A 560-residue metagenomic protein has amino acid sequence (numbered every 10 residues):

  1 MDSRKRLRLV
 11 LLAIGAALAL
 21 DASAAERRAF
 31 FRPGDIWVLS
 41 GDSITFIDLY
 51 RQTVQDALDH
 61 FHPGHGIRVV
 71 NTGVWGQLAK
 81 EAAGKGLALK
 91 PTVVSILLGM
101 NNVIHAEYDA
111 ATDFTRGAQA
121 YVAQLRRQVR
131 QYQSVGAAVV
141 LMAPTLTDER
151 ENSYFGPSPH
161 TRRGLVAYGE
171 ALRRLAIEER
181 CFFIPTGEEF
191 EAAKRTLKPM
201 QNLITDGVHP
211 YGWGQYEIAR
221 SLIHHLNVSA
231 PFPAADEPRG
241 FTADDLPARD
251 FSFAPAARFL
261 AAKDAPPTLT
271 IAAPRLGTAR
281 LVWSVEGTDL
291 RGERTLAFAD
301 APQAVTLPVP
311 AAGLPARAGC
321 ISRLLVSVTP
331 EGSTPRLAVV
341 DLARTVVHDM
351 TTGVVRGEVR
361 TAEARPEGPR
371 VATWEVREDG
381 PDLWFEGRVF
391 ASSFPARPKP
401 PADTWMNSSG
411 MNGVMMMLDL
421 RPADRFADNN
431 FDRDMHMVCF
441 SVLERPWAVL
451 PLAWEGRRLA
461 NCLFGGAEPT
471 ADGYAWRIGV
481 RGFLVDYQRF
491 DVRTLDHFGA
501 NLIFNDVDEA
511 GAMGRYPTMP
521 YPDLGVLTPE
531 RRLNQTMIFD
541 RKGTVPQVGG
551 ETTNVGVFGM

Functional and structural regions predicted by a protein language model:
M1-S40, I44-I67, A88-K90, S134 (+2 more regions): N-terminal secretory targeting modules
F31, Q52-R68, Q77-D236: Alpha-helical cap/lid subdomain in secreted, periplasmic, or secretory-pathway luminal O-acyl-processing enzymes
R32, E178-E179, A193, M200-P308 (+3 more regions): Conserved catalytic region of serine esterases and O-acyltransferases that act on ester linkages in lipids
L39-G41, T72, M142: Short hydrophobic segments within beta-strands
F46-L49, L78-K80, S393-A396, F426: Short, solvent-exposed loop/turn elements at domain surfaces
G66-V70, L495-F498: Residue-level recognition of the N-termini of beta-strands and the immediately preceding loop/turn
V74-K80, V507-D508: Short, conserved secondary-structure transition motifs
A257-A262, T268-T270, P308-M560: Structural preference for beta-rich elements and adjacent junctions enriched in aromatics
